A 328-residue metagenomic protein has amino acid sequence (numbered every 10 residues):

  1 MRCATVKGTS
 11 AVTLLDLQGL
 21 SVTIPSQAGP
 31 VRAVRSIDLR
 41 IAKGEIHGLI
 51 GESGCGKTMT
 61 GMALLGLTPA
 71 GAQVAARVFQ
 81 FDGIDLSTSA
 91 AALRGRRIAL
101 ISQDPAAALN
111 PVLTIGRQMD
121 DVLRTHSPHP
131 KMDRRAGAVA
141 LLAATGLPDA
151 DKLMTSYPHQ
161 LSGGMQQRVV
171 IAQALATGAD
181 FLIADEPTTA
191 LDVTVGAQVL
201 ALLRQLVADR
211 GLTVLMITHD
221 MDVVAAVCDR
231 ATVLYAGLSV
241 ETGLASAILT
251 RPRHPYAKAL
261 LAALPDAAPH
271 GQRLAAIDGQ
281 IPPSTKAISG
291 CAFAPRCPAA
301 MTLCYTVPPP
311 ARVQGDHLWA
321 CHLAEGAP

Functional and structural regions predicted by a protein language model:
I50-G51: The feature captures the beta-strand-to-loop junction immediately N-terminal to the Walker
Q73, D85-A99, R117, T125 (+2 more regions): ABC ATPase NBD coupling module
D133-K152, L261-A262: Conserved ABC ATPase "signature" region
D151-K152, T242-P328: Short catalytic/signature loops enriched in Gly
A176-D180: A short, proline-enriched helix->beta-strand linker immediately N-terminal to the Walker B motif in ABC-type P-loop
P187, L191-Q272: P-loop NTP-binding/switch modules centered on Walker-like glycine-rich loops
